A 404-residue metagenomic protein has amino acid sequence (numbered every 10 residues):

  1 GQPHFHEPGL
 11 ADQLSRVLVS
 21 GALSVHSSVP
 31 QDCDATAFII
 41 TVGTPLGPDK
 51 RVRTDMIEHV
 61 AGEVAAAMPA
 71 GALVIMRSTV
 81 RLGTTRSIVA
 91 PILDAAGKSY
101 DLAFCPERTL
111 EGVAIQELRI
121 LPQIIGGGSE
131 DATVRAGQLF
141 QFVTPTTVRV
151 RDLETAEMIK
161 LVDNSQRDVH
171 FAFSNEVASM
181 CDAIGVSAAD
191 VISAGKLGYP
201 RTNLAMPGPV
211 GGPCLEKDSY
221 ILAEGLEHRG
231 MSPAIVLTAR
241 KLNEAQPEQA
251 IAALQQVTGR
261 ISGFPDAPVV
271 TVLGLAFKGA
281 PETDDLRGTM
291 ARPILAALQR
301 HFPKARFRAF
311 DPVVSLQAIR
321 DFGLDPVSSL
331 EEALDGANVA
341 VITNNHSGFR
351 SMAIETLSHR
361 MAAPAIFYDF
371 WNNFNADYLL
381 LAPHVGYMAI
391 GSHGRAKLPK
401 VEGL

Functional and structural regions predicted by a protein language model:
G1-L404: Structural/interface elements that position substrates and couple domains in central-metabolism enzymes
